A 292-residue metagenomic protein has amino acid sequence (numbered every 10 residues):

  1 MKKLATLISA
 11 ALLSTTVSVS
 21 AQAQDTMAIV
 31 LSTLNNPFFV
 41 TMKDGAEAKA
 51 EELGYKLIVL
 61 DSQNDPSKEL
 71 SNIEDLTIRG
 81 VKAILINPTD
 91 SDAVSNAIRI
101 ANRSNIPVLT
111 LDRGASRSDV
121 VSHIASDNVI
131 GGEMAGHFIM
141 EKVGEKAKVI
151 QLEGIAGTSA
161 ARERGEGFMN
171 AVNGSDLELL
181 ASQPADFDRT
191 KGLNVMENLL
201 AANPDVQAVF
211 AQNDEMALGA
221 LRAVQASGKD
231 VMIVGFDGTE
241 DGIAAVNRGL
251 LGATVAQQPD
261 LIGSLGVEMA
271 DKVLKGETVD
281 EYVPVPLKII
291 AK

Functional and structural regions predicted by a protein language model:
M1-A23: Gram-negative bacterial Sec-dependent N-terminal signal peptides
K3-L4, A21-K292: A residue-level marker of the well-folded mature domains of exported/periplasmic proteins
